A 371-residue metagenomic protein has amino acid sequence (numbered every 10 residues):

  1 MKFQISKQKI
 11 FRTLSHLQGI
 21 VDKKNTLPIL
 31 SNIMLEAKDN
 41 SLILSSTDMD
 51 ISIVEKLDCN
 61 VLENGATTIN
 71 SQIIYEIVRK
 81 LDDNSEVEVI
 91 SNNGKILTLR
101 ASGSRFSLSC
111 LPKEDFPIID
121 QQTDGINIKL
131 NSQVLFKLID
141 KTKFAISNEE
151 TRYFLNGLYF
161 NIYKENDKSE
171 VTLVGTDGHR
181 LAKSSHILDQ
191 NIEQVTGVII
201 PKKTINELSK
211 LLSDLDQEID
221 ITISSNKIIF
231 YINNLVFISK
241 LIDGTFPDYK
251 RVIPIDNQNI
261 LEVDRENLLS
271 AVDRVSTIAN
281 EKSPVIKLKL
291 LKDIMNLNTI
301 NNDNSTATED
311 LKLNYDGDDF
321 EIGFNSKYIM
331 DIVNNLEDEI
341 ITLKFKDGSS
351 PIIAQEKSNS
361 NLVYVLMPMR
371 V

Functional and structural regions predicted by a protein language model:
M1-V371: Structural preference for solvent-exposed beta-strand-turn elements and adjacent flexible terminal/loop segments within
